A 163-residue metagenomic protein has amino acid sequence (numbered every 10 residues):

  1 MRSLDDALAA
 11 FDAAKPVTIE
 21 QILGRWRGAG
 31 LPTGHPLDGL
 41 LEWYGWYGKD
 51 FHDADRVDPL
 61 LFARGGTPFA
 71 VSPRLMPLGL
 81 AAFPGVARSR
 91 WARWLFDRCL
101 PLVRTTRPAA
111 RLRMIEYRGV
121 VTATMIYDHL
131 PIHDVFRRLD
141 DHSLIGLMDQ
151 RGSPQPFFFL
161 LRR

Functional and structural regions predicted by a protein language model:
M1-R163: Soluble ligand-binding/transfer domains with enclosed cavities or grooves
